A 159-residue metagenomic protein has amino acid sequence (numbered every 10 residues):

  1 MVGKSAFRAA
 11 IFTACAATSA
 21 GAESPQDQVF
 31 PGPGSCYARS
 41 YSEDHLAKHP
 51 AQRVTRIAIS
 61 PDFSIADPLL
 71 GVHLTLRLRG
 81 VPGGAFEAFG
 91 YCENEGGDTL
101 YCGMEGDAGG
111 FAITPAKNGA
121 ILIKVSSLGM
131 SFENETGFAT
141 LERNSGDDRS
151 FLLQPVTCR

Functional and structural regions predicted by a protein language model:
G3-F12: Sec-dependent signal peptide recognition, specifically the positively charged N-region followed immediately by
S19-S24: Boundary at the C-terminal end of the N-terminal hydrophobic targeting segment
Q26-D27, P31-D67: Short, solvent-exposed loop/hinge segments that bridge or flank secondary-structure elements
P33-G34, F89, T99, P155: Disulfide-stabilized extracellular ectodomain repeats and their linkers
P68-S126: Contiguous, well-ordered beta-strand patches that form the walls/edges of small beta-barrel/beta-sandwich domains
A116-R159: Glycine-rich, aromatic-bearing surface loops/beta-hairpins
